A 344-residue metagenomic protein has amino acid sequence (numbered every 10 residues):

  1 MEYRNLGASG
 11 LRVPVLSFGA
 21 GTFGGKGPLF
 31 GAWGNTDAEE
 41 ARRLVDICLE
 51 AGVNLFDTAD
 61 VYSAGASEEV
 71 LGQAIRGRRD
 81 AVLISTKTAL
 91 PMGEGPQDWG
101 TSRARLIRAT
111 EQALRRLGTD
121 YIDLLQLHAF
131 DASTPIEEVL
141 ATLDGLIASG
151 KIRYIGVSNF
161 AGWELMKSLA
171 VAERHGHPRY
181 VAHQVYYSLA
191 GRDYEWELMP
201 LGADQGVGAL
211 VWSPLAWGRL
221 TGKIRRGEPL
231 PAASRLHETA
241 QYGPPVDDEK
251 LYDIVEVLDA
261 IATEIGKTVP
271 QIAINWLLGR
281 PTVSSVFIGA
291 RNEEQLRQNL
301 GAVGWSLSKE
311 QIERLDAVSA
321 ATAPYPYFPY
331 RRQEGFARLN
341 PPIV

Functional and structural regions predicted by a protein language model:
M1-E2, R42, D204, E228-E264 (+3 more regions): Terminal-tail/helix-coil boundary detector
M1-V82: N-terminal binding-site loop/beta-alpha segment at the start of enzyme catalytic domains that lines or forms
L6, F18, A41, C48 (+14 more regions): Conserved, mostly hydrophobic/aromatic
L11-L16, G52-L55, R78-V82, G118-D123 (+5 more regions): Short, well-ordered coil/turn segments that N-cap beta-strands
G27, W33, G93-E197: Glycine/proline-rich, positively charged, aromatic-decorated active-site loop/lid region on the catalytic face
V45, E68, G72, T110-L114 (+7 more regions): Generic structural signal for well-ordered alpha-helices, preferentially at hydrophobic/aromatic core positions
T88-L90, A161, Y187-G191, S213-T221 (+2 more regions): Glycine-rich beta-alpha junction loops
Y194-S234, T268: Aromatic-lined glycan-binding groove of carbohydrate-active enzymes
